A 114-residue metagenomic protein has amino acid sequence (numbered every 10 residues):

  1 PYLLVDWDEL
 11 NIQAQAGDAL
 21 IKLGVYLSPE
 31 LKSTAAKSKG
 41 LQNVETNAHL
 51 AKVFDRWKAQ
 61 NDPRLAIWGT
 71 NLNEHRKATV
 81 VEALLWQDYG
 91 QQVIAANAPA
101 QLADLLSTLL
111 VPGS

Functional and structural regions predicted by a protein language model:
P1-S114: RNase III-family endoribonuclease catalytic core
